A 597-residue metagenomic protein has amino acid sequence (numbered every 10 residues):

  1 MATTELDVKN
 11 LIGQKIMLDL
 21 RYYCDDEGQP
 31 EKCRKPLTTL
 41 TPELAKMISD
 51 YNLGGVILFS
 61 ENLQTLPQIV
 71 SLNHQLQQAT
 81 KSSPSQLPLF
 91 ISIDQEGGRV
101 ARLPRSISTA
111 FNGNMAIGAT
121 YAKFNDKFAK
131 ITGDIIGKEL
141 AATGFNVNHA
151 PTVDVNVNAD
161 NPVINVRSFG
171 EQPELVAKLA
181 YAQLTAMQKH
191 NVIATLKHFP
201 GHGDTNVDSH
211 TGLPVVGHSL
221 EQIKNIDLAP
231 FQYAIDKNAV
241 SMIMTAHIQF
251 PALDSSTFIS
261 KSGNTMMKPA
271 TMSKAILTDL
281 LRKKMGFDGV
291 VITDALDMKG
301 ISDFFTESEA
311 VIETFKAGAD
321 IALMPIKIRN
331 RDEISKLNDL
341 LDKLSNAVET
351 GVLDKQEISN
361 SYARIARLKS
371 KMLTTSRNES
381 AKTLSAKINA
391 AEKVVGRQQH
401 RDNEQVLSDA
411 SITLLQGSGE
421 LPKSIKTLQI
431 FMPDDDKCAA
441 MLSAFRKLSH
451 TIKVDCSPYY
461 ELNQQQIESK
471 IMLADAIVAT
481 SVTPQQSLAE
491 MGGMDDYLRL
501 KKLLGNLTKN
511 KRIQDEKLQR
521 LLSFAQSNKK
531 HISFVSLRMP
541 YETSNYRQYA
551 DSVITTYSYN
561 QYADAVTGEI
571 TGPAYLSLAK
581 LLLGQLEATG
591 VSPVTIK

Functional and structural regions predicted by a protein language model:
M1-S49, K274, K283, F304-K597: Preference for extracellular/luminal or secreted protein segments
E5-V8, D25-E43, Q64-S85, L89 (+2 more regions): Second-shell residues forming the walls of enzyme active-site clefts
Q14-L20, G54-L58, L89-Q95, V147-P151 (+6 more regions): Hydrophobic faces of well-ordered beta-strands that scaffold small-molecule active sites in alpha/beta enzyme cores
R21-Y23, I93-S106, N146-N156, L196-H202 (+2 more regions): Short glycine-enriched loops at secondary-structure junctions
E27, V100-L103, N156-N161, G203-S209 (+4 more regions): Short acidic/His/Gly/Ser-rich catalytic and metal-binding motifs that mark active-site loops of diverse hydrolases
P42-F59, I131-V147: Catalytic domains of carbohydrate-active enzymes, especially glycoside hydrolases
N62, T109-F128, D160-L179, D208-K224 (+5 more regions): Glycine-rich tight-turn/loop motif centered on a GG-T
I117-F145, T152-N161, N165-P173, A180 (+9 more regions): A substrate-binding/cap region within the structured catalytic cores of diverse enzymes
